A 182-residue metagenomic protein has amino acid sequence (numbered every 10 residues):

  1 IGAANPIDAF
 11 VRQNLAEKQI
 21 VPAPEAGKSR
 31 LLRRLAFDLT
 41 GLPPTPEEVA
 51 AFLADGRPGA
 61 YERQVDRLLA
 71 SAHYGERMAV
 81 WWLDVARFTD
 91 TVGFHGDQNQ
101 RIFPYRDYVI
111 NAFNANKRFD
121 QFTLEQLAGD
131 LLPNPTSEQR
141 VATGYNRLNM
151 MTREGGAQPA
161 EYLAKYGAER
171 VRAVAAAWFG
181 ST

Functional and structural regions predicted by a protein language model:
I1-T182: Short, structured secondary-structure elements that scaffold catalytic or ligand/cofactor-binding regions
